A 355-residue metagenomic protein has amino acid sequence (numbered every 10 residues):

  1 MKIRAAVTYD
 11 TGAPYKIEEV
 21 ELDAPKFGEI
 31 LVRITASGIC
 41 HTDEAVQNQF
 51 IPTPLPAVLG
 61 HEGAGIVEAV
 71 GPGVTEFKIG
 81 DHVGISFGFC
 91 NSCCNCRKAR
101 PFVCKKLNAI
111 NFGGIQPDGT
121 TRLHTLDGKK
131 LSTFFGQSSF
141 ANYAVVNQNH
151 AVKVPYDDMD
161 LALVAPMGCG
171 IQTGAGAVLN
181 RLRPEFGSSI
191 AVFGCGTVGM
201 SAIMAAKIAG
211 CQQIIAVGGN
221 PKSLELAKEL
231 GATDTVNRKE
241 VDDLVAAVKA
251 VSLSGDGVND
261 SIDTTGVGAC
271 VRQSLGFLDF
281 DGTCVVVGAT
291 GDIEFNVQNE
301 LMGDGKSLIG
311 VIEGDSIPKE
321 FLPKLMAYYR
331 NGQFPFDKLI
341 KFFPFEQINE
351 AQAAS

Functional and structural regions predicted by a protein language model:
M1, R272-L275, K319-S355: C-terminal hydrophobic helical "lid"/dimerization subdomain of Rossmann-like NAD(P)H-dependent oxidoreductases
D23-S37, N48-R97, F102, I110 (+1 more regions): Glycine-rich beta-strand-centered segment in the early N-terminal region that forms part of a ligand/cofactor-binding
C94-F193: NAD(P)H dinucleotide-binding glycine-rich loop of Rossmann-like/cofactor-binding domains, especially the beta1-alpha1
F186-C195, K207-Q273: Adenosine-nucleotide cofactor-binding segment
G199-M200: N-terminal Rossmann-fold NAD(P) dinucleotide-binding loop
L278-D279: Helix-to-beta-strand junctions that scaffold the AdoMet/dcAdoMet cofactor pocket in Class I SAM-dependent enzymes
T283, N296-K338: Rossmann-fold dehydrogenase core element
V287-G288: Acidic carboxylate diad motif detector
